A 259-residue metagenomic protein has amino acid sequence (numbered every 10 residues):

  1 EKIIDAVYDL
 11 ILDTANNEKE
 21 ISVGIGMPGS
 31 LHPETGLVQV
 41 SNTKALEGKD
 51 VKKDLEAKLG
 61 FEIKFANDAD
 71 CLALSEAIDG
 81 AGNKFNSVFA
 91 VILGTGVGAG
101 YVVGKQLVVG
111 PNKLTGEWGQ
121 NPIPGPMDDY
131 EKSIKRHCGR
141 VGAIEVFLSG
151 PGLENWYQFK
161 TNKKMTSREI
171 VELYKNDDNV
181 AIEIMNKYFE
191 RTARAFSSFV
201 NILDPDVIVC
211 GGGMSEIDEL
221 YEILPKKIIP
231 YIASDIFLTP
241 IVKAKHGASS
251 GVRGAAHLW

Functional and structural regions predicted by a protein language model:
E1-S22, H32-T35, K53-F61, E76-F85 (+1 more regions): ATP-binding/phosphotransfer module of carbohydrate and carboxylate kinases, centering on a glycine-rich
S22, L46, T115-E117: A short acidic/small-residue loop/turn micro-motif
P28-L31, G94-G96, M214: Short glycine-rich anion-binding loops that position phosphate/pyrophosphate groups of nucleotides and phosphorylated
L37-K44: Short glycine-enriched, charge-decorated loop/helix-capping segments at active-site entrances that position
I63-D68: General beta-strand structural signal in soluble alpha/beta enzymes
A73: Acidic/histidine-rich catalytic cores of soluble enzymes
F85-I144: Glycine-rich phosphate-binding loop of actin/hexokinase-like ATP-binding domains
